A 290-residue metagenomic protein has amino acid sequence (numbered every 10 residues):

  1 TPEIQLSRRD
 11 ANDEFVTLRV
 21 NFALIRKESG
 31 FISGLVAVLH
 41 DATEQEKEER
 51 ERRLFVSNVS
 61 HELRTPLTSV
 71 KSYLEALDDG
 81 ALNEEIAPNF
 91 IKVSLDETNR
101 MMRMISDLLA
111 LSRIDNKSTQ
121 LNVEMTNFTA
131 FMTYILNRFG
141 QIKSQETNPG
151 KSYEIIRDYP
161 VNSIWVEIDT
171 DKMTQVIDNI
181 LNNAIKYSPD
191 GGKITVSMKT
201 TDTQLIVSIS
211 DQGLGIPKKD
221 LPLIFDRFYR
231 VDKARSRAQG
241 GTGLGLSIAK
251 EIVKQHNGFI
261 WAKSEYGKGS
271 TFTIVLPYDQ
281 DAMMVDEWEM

Functional and structural regions predicted by a protein language model:
R19-N21, N122-G140: A conserved beta-strand-to-alpha-helix junction within the catalytic ATP-binding
D78-E85: Short acidic helix/loop segment immediately C-terminal to the autophosphorylated histidine in two-component histidine
D96-M101: Short alpha-helical segment of the dimerization/phosphotransfer core of two-component systems
N122-M125, S152-I164: Conserved catalytic submotifs in the C-terminal HATPase_c
A184-I185: Short helix-loop "hinge" at the ATP-lid/N-box region of the Bergerat-fold HATPase_c
I216-F228, W288-E289: Short conserved segment of the HATPase_c
N257-G258: Conserved glycine-rich
